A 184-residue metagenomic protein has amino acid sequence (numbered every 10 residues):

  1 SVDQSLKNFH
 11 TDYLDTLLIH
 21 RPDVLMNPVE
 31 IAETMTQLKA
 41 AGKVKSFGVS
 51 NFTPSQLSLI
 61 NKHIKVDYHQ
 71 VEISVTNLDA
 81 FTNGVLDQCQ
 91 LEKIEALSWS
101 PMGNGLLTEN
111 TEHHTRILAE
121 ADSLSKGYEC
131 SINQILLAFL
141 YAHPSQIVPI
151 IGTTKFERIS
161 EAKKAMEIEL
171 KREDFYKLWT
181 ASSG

Functional and structural regions predicted by a protein language model:
S1-F9, T53-S58: Short, acidic/polar
K7-L25: Active-site groove signature of glycoside hydrolases
P22-G184: Beta/alpha (TIM)-barrel catalytic core signal, keyed to glycine-rich beta->alpha loops juxtaposed to Asp/Glu that bind
